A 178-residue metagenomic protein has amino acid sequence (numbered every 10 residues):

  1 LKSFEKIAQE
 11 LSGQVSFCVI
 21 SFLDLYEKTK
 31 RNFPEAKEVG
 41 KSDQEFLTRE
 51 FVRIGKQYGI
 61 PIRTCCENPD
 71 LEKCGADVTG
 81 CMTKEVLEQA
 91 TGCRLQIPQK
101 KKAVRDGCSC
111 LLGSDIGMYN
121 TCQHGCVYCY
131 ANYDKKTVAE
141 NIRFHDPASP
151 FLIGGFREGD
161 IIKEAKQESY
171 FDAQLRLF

Functional and structural regions predicted by a protein language model:
L1-F51: Conserved AdoMet/S-adenosylmethionine-binding subsite of the radical SAM
Q14, Q57-Y58, G125: Structured helix-beta-strand junction loops
L25, P69-D70, D134: Short, solvent-exposed loop/turn segments at secondary-structure junctions
R31-F33, E38-S109: A C-terminal junction/extension of Radical SAM enzymes
D106, S114-Y133: Local cysteine-cluster metal-coordination motifs and their immediate loop/turn environment, predominantly Fe-S cluster
N132-F178: Short Fe-S-cluster ligation motifs
